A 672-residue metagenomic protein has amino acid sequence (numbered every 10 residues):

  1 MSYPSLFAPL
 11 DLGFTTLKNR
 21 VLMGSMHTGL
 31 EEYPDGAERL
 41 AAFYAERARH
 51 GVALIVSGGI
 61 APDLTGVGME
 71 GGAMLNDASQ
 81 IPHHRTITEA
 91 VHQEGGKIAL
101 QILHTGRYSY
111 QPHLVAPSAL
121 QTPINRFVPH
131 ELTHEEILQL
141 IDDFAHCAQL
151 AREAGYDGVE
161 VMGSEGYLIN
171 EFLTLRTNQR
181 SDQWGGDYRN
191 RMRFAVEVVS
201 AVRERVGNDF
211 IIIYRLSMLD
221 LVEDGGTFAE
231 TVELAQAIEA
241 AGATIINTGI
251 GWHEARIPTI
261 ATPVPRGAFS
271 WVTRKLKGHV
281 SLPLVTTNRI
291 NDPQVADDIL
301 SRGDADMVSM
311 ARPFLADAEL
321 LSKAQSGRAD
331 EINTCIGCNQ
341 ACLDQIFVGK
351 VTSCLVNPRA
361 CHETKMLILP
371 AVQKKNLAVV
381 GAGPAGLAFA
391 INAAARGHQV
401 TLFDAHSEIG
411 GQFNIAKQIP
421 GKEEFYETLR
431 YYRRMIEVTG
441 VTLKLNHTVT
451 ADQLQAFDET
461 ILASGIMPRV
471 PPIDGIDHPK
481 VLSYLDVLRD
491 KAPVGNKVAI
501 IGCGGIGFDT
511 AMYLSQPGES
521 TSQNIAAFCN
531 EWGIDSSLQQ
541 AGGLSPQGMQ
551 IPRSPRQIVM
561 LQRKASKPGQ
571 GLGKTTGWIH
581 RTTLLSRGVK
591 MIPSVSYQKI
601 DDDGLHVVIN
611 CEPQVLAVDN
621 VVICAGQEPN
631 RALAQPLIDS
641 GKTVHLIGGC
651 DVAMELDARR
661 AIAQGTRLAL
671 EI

Functional and structural regions predicted by a protein language model:
M1-V380, P384, F389-A395, Q399-V400 (+2 more regions): Flavin-dependent oxidoreductase catalytic cores
V199, E363-V372, A382, A395 (+4 more regions): Flanking helices and flexible, charged tails adjoining ferredoxin-like Fe-S electron-transfer domains in multi-subunit
T259-P265, L367-L369, K374, I415-E427 (+4 more regions): Short, contiguous acidic/charged loop-to-helix segments that flank catalytic cores in large enzymes
D304, I436-L443, D477-V481, S554-R556 (+2 more regions): A short helix-to-beta-strand connector/capping loop
K375-F403, K444-D452, A456, S464-I473 (+4 more regions): Rossmann-like dinucleotide/flavin-binding elements
G411-F457, G569-V595: N-terminal Rossmann-like dinucleotide/flavin-binding domain of flavoprotein oxidoreductases that bind FAD/FMN
